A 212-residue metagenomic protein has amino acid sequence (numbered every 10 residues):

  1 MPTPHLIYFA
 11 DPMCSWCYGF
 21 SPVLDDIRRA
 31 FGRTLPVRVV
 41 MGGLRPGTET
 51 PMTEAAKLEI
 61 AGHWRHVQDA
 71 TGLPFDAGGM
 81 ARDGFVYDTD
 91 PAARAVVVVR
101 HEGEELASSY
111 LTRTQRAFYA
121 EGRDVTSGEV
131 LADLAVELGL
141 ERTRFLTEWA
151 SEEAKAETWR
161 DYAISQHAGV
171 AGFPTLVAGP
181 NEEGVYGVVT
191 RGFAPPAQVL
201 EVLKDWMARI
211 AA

Functional and structural regions predicted by a protein language model:
M1, D90, V170-A171: A generic fold-level signal
M1, T53, P74-D76, P195-Q198: General structural signal for secondary-structure boundaries
P2-I7: Extreme N-terminal starter segment of soluble prokaryotic enzymes
A10-M13: Short pre-active-site segment immediately N-terminal to redox-active cysteine/selenocysteine motifs in thiol-based
W16: Short, cysteine/histidine-rich loop/knuckle motifs that typically chelate Zn2+
G19-Y119: Structural alpha/beta surface segment adjacent to cysteine/selenocysteine redox centers across thiol/disulfide enzymes
S21-R29, R113-A212: C-terminal cap of thioredoxin/glutaredoxin-like
